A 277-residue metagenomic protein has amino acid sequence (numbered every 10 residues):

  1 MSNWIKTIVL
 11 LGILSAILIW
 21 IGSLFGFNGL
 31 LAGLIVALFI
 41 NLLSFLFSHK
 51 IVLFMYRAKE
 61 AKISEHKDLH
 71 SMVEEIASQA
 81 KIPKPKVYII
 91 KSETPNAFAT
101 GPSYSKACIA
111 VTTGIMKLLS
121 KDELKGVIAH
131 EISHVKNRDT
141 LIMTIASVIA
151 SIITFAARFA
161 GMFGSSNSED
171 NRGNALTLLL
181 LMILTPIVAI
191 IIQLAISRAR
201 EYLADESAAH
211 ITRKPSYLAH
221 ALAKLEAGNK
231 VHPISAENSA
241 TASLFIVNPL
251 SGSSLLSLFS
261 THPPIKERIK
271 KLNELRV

Functional and structural regions predicted by a protein language model:
M1-F98, A146-Y202, T212, L225-K230 (+1 more regions): Hydrophobic or amphipathic, alpha-helical segments that drive membrane association/targeting
L34, I109-I115: Membrane-embedded alpha-helical segments that form the functional core of polytopic membrane enzymes, especially those
H49, V73, V111, H130 (+2 more regions): Divalent metal-coordination and catalytic microenvironments
D68, E123, T144, A199 (+3 more regions): Alpha-helix N-cap and coil->helix boundary residues
I82-K106, E169-D170, A208-V277: Active-site-proximal gating segments in proteases and membrane effectors
A110, S120-K136, L141: Short alpha-helix carrying the canonical HExxH Zn2+-binding catalytic motif
I132-S147, A160, P215-S216: Catalytic Zn2+-binding segment of zinc metalloproteases
